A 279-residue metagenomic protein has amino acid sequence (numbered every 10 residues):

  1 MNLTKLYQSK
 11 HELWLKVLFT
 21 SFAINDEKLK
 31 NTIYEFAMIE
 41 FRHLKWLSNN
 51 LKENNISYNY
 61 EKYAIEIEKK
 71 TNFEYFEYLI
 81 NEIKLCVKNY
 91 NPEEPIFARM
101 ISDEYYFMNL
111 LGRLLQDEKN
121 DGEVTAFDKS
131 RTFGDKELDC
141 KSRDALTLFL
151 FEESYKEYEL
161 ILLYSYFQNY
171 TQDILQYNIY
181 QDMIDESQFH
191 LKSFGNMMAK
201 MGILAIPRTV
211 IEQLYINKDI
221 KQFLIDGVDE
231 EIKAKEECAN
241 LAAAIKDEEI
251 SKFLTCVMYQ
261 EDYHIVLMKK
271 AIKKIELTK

Functional and structural regions predicted by a protein language model:
M1-K279: Non-heme di-metal
